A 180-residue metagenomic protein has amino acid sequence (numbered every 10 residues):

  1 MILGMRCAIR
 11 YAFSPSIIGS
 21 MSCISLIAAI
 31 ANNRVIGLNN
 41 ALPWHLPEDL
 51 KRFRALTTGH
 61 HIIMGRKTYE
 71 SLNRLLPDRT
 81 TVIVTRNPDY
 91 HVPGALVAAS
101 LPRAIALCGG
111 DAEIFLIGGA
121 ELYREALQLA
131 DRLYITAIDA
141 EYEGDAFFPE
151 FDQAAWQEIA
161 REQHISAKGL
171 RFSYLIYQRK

Functional and structural regions predicted by a protein language model:
Y11-S20: Short, Lys/Arg-enriched N-terminal segments with co-localized hydrophobic residues within the first ~10-30 amino acids
M21-S25: Extreme N-terminal starter segment of soluble prokaryotic enzymes
A28-K180: Flexible, gly/pro- and Lys/Arg-enriched active-site loops
